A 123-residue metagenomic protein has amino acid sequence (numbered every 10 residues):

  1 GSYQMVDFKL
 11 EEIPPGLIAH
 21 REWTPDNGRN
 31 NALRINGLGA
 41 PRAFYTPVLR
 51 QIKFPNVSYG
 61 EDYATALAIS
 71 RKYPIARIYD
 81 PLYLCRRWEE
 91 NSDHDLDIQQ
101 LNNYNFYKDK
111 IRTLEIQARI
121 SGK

Functional and structural regions predicted by a protein language model:
G1-P15: Conserved donor NDP-sugar-binding/catalytic core segment of glycosyltransferases
G1-S2, A76-R87: Catalytic beta-strand/loop signature of glycosyltransferases that borders the donor
M5, P47-R50, E89-N91: Short, well-ordered alpha-helical scaffold segment located in the soluble/lumenal catalytic or ligand-binding core
H20-A43: A recurrent flexible, glycine/aromatic-enriched loop bordering the glycosyltransferase active site that acts as
T24-N31, C85-W88, H94-K123: Catalytic core of nucleotide-sugar-dependent glycosyltransferases
I35-T46, V57, P74, P81: Glycine/small-residue-rich pyrophosphate-binding loop that anchors the diphosphate of NDP-sugar donors
S58-T65: Acidic donor-binding loop at a coil-to-helix junction in glycosyltransferase catalytic cores that engages
A68-S70: Hydrophobic residues within well-ordered alpha-helices
